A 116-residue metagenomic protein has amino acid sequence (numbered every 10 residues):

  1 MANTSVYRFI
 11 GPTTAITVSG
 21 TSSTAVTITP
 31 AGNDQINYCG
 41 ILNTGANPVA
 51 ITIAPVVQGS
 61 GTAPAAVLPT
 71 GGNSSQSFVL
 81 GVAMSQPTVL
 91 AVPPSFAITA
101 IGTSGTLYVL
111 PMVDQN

Functional and structural regions predicted by a protein language model:
M1-S23, A100-N116: C-terminal interaction-tip segments
I10, T14, G20, G32 (+2 more regions): N-terminal regions of proteins, emphasizing targeting and processing segments when present
T13-D34, A46, P64: Surface-exposed ligand/attachment interfaces on beta-rich extracellular proteins
T27, N73-S95: Beta-sandwich interaction modules
P30, C39-G45, A100: Asparagine-centered strand-capping/turn motif at beta-strand->loop junctions
Q35-C39, V89-L107: Noncatalytic modules at the cell exterior or secretory-pathway interfaces, chiefly beta-strand-rich lectin/adhesion
L42, T52-A54, G81, I101: Beta-strand-rich, repetitive solenoid scaffolds
G45-T70, V109-P111: Short, surface-exposed beta-strand/strand-loop-strand elements in extracellular ectodomains
